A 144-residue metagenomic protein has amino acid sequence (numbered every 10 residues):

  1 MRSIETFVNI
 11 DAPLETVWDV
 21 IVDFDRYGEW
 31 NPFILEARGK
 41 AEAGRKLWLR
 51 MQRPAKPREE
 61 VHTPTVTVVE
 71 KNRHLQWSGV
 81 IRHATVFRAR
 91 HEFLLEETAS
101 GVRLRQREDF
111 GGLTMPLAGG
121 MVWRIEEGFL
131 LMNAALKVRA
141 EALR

Functional and structural regions predicted by a protein language model:
M1-E42: Hydrophobic ligand-binding cavity/cleft-lining segments
R2, M51, V80, L117-M121: Residue-level detector of alpha-helix boundaries and kinks
G28, R38, P54-R103, D109-G112 (+1 more regions): Hydrophobic-ligand binding "helix-grip"
G44-L49: Short coil-to-beta transition motif at edge beta-strands of beta-rich domains
R103-R144: A conserved amphipathic terminal alpha-helix motif
